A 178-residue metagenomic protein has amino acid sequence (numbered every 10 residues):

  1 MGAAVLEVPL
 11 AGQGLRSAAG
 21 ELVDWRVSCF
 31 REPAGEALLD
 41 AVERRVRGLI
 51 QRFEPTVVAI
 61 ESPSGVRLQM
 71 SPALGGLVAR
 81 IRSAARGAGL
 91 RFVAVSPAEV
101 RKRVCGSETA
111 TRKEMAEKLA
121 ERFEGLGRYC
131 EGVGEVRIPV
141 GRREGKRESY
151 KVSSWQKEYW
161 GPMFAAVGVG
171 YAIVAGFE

Functional and structural regions predicted by a protein language model:
M1-E178: Phosphate- and other anionic-substrate recognition elements at nucleic-acid/protein interfaces
